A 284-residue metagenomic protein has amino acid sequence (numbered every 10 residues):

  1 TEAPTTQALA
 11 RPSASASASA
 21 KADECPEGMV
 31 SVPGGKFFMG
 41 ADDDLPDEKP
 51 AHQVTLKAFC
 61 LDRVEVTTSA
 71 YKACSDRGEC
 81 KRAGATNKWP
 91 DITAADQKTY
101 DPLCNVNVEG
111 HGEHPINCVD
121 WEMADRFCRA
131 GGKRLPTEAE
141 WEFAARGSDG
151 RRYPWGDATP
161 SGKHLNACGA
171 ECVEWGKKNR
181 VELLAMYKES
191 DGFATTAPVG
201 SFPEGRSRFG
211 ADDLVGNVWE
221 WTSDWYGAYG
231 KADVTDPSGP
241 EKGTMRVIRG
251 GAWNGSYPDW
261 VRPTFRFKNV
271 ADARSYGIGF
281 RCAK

Functional and structural regions predicted by a protein language model:
T1-E24: Low-complexity, Pro/Ser/Thr
A20, P46-P50, L184-M186, R266-A271: Short, P/G- and charge-enriched loop/turn segments at secondary-structure junctions
A22-A94, N117-M123, V215-G216: A short glycine-rich, aromatic-capped structural motif
V32, F38, D42-D43, T86-F267 (+1 more regions): Functional-site microenvironments in short loops/helix caps that host divalent-cation chemistry
Q53, D62, R208-G210, A271: Short, surface-exposed beta-strand/loop micro-motifs that present aromatic residues
S275-K284: Short, structured beta-strand segments at or near domain termini in extracellular proteins/domains
